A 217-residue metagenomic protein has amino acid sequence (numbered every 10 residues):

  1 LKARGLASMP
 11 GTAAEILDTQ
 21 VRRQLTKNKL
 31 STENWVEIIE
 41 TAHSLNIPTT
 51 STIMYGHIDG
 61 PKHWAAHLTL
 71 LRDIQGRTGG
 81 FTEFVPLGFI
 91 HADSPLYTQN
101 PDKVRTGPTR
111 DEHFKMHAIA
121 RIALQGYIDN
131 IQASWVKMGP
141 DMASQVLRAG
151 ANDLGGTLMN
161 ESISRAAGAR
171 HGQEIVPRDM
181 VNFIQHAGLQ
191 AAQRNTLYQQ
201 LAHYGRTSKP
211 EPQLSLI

Functional and structural regions predicted by a protein language model:
L1-I47, M54-R77, L96-P108: Conserved non-cysteine loop/helix-boundary elements of the Radical SAM core domain that shape
G11-A13, T49-Y55, V85-G88, A133-W135: A cross-domain feature marking catalytic cores of carbohydrate-active enzymes and several ubiquitous metabolic/repair
A14-I16, T49-T52, A118-I122, L158: Generic detector of short, locally flexible boundary/turn motifs and exposed helical patches
T69, Q75-I217: Auxiliary Fe-S-binding modules of radical SAM enzymes
